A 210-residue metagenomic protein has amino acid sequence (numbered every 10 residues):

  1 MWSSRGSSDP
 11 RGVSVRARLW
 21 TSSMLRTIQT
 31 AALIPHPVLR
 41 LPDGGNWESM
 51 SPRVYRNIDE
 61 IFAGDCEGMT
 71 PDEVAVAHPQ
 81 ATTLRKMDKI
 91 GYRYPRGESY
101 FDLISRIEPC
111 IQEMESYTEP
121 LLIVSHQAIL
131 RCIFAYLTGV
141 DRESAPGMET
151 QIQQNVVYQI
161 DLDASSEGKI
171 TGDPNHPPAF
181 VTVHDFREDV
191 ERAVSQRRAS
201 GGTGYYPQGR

Functional and structural regions predicted by a protein language model:
M1, L19, V74, R85 (+4 more regions): Structural signal for hydrophobic/aromatic residues that build the beta-strand cores of folded beta-sheet domains
M1-G45, A77, E98-Y100, I104-I107: Active-site-proximal alpha-helix that buttresses catalytic centers in soluble enzyme cores
V15, Y55-N57, M87-Y92: Short linear capping/connector segments at secondary-structure termini
A17, M114-A128: Generic beta-sheet signal
W20-S22, Y55, V124: Short hydrophobic segments within beta-strands
R26-T30, I61-G64, R93, L130-I133: Short catalytic/ligand-binding loop motif for oxyanion handling, primarily in non-cytosolic enzymes, centered on
H36, R40-D43, S49, V54-V76 (+3 more regions): Acidic, low-complexity terminal tails and accessory targeting/binding regions of phosphate-metabolizing enzymes
A81-F101: Short glycine/proline- and acidic residue-enriched helix-loop micro-motifs that form flexible lids or anion-recognition
